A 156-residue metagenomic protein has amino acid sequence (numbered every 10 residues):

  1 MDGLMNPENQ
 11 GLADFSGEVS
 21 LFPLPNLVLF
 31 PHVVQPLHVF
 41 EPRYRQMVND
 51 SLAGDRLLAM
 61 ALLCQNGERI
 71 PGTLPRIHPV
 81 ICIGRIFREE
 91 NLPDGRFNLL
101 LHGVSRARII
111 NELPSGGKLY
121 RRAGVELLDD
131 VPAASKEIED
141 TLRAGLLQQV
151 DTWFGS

Functional and structural regions predicted by a protein language model:
D2-S156: N-terminal low-complexity, acidic/polar interaction/targeting segments
